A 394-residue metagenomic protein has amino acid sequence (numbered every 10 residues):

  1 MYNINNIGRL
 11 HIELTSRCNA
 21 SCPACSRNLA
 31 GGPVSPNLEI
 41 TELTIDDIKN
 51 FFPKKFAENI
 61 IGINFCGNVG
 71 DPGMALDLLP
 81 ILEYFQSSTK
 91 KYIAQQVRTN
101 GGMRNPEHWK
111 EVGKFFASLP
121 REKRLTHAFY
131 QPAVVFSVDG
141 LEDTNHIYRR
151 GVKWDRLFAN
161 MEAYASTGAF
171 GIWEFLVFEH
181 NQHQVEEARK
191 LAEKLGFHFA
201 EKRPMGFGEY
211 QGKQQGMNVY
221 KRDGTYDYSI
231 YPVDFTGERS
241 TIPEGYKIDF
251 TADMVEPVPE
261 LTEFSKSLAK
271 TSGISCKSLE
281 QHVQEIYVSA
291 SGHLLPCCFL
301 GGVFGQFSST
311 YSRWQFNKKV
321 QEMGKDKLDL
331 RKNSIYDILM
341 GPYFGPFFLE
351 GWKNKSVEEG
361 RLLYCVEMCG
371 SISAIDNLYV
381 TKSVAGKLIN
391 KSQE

Functional and structural regions predicted by a protein language model:
M1-I7, A20: Recognition helices and adjacent regulatory flanks at domain boundaries
N5, E13, N28-L29, P33-L43 (+7 more regions): Radical SAM enzyme [4Fe-4S]-AdoMet core and its adjacent flexible, acidic and glycine-rich loops/tails across
N19-L29, P296, R361-S373: Local cysteine-cluster metal-coordination motifs and their immediate loop/turn environment, predominantly Fe-S cluster
I61-D71: Active-site groove signature of glycoside hydrolases
G70-L76, G102-E107, F178-H183, F207: Acidic-and-aromatic substrate-binding clefts and catalytic sites of carbohydrate-active enzymes
G73-M74, V97, V135: Catalytic phosphate/metal-binding cores of nucleic-acid and nucleotide-processing enzymes, i.e., regions that mediate
G324-S392: Cysteine/selenocysteine-centered motifs that mediate thiol-based redox chemistry or coordinate metal-sulfur cofactors
